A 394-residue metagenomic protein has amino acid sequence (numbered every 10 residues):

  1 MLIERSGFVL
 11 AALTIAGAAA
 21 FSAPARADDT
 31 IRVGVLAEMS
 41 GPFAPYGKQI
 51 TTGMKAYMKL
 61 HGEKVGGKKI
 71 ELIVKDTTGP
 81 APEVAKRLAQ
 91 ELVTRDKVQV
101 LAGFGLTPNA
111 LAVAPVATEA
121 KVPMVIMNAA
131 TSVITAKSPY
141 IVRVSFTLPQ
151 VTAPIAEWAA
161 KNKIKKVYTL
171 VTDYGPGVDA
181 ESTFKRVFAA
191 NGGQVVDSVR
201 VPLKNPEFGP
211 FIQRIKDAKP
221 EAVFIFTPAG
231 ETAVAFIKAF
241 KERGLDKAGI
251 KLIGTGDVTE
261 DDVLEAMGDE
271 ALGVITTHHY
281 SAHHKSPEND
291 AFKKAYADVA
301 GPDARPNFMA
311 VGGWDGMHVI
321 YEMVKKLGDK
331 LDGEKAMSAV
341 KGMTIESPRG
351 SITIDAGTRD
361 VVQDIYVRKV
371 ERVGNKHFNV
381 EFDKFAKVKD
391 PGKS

Functional and structural regions predicted by a protein language model:
M1-A11: Bacterial N-terminal signal peptides that target proteins for export
F21-A27: Sec/Tat signal peptide C-region and signal peptidase I cleavage site
I31, K341-S394: Solvent-exposed, acidic/polar segments of extracytosolic/periplasmic ligand-binding ectodomains
G34-Y57, H61, K75-E83, G105-P108 (+3 more regions): Extracytoplasmic "Venus flytrap"
P45-I50, L60, K64-T135, V144 (+2 more regions): Beta-alpha junction/loop-to-helix N-cap segments that form part of ligand/metal-binding clefts
T78, R87, T131-V133, K137-R243 (+1 more regions): Extracellular/periplasmic Venus flytrap/periplasmic-binding protein
L92-G105, V125-M127, Y168-V171, K219-A229 (+3 more regions): Periplasmic-binding protein-like
I237-W314, K325-L327, L331, E371-G374 (+1 more regions): Extracellular/periplasmic periplasmic-binding protein-like sensory domains
